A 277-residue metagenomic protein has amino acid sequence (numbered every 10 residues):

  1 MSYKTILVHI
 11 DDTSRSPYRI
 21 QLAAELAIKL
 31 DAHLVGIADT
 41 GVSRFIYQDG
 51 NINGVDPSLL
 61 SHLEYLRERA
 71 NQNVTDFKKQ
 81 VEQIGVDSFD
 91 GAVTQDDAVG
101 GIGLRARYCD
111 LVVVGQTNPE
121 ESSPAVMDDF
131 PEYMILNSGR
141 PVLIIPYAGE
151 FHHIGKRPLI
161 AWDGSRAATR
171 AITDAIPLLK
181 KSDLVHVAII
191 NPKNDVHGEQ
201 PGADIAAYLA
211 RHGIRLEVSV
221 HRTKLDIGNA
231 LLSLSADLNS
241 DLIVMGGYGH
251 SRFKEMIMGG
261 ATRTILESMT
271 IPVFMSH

Functional and structural regions predicted by a protein language model:
M1, G41, K79-V112, R211-I243 (+3 more regions): Structural beta-alpha unit
M1-P57, N137, I154-H221, S240: Small/aliphatic-rich secondary-structure junction motif
R19, A23, F77, I102 (+2 more regions): Aromatic/hydrophobic pocket-lining residues that form π-stacking "cages" and hydrophobic walls in ligand
E25-K29, G101-E150, L234-H277: Gly/Ser-rich helix-loop-strand patches that form or flank binding pockets for ribonucleotide-derived cofactors
G36, D90-V93, I144, V187 (+2 more regions): A structural preference for short, hydrophobic beta-strand core positions in alpha/beta folds
D56-Q72: A short acidic, glycine-rich active-site loop that binds or catalyzes chemistry on phosphate/adenosine moieties
N71, T75-K78, E82-G85, I176 (+1 more regions): Class I S-adenosyl-L-methionine
E120-E121, K193-G198, T223-L225, S251: Short, small-residue-enriched loops and turns at beta-alpha junctions that line or gate enzyme active sites
